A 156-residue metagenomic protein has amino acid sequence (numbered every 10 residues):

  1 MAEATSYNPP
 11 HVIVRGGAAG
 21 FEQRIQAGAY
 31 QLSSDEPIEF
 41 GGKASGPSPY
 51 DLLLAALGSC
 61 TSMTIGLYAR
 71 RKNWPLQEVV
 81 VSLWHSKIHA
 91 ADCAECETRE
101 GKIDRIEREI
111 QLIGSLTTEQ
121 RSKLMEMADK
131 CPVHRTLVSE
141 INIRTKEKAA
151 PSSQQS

Functional and structural regions predicted by a protein language model:
M1-A55, G66-S156: Extended beta-strand/beta-hairpin segments
L57-T61: Alpha-helical metal-binding/catalytic segments enriched in His/Glu/Asp
